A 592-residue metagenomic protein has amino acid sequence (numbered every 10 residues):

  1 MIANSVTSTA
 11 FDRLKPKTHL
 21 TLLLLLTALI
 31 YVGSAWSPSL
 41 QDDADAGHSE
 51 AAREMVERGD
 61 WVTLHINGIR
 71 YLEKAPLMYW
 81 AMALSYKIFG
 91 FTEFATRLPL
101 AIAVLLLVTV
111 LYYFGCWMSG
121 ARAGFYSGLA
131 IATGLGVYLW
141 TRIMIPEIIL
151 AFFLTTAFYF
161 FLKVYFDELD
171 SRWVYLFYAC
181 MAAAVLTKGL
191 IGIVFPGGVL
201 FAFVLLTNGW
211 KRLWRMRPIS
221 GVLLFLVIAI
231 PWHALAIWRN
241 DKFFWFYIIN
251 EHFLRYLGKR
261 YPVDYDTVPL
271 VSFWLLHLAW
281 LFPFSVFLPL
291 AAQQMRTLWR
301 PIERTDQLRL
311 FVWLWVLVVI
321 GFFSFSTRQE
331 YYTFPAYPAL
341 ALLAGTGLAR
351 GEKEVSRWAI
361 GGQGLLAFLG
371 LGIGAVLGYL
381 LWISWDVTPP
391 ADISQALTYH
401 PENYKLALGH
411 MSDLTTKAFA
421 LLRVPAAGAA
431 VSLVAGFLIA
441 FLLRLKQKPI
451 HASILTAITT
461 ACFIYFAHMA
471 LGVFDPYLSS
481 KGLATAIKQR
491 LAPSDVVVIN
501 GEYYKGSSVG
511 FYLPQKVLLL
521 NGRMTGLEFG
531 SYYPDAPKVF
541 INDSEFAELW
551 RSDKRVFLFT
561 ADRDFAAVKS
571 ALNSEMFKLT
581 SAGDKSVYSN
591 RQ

Functional and structural regions predicted by a protein language model:
I2-G361, L380-W385, R423, Q447: Membrane-integral, polyisoprenol-dependent glycosyltransferases of the GT-C/oligosaccharyltransferase superfamily
I2-R13, K17, Y175, Q294-V556 (+1 more regions): Membrane-embedded architecture of ER/inner-membrane glycosylation machinery
